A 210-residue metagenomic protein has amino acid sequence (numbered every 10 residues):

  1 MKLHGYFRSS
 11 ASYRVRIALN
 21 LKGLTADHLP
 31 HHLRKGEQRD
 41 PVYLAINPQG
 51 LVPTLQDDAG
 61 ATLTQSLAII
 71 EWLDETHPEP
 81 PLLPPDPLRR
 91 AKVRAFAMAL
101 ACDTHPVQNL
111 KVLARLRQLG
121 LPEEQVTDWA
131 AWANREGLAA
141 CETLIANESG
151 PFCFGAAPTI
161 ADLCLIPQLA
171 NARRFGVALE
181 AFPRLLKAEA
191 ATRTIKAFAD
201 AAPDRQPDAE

Functional and structural regions predicted by a protein language model:
M1-Q125: GST-like domain detector, emphasizing the conserved glutathione-binding G-site in the N-terminal thioredoxin-like
L33-R34, L186, Q206: Conserved beta-strand edge residues that scaffold enzyme active sites
A45, T194, P203: Phosphate-coordinating loops and pocket residues in cytosolic domains that bind phosphorylated ligands
D74, Q168-L169, A202: Active-site-flanking alpha-helical
C102-T194: GST-like fold's C-terminal all-alpha helical module
T159, Q206-E210: Carbohydrate-binding/catalytic loop surfaces
A197-A199: Juxtamembrane membrane-interface segments at transmembrane alpha-helix termini
